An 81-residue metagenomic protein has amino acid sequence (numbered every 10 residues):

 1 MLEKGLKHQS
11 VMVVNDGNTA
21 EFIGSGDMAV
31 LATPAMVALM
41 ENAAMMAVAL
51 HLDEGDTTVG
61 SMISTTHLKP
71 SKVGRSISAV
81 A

Functional and structural regions predicted by a protein language model:
M1-E3, A38, G55: Short, conserved, surface-exposed binding loops centered on an aromatic residue
M1-L31: Catalytic strand-loop segment that frames the active site of acyl-thioester-processing enzymes
V11, N18-I23, V37, A49 (+2 more regions): N-terminal hydrophobic or amphipathic segments with adjacent small-residue motifs that include Sec signal peptides
T33-A35: A short mixed-secondary-structure module that forms the rim of ligand-binding clefts
M45-S78: Hydrophobic beta-strand-centered segment that forms part of the acyl-chain substrate-binding groove
A81: Conserved catalytic core of two-component histidine kinases
